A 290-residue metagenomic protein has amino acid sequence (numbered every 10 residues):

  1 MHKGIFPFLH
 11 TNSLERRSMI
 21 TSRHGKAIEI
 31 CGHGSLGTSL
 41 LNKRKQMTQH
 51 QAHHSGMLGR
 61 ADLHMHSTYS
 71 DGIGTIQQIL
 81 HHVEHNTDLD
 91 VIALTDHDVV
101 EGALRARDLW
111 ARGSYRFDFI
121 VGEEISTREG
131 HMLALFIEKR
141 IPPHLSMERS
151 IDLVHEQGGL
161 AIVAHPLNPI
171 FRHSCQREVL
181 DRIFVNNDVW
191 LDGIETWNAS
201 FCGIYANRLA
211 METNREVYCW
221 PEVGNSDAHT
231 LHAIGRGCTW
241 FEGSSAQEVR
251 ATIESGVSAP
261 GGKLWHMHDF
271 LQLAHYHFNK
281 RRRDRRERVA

Functional and structural regions predicted by a protein language model:
F6-F8, N12, G25-H85, E101-R107 (+4 more regions): Charged catalytic cores and adjacent phosphate/nucleic-acid-binding surfaces used for phosphate/nucleic-acid chemistry
R16-R17, R23: Basic polycationic patches enriched in arginine
S67-T68, V91-V99: Ser/Thr-glycine-rich phosphate-binding loops at phosphate-binding pockets of nucleotides, nucleotide cofactors
L94-H97, V163, T196-A199: Conserved beta-strand positions
I162-R172: Aromatic-lined carbohydrate-recognition surfaces of secreted/lumenal glycan-active proteins
